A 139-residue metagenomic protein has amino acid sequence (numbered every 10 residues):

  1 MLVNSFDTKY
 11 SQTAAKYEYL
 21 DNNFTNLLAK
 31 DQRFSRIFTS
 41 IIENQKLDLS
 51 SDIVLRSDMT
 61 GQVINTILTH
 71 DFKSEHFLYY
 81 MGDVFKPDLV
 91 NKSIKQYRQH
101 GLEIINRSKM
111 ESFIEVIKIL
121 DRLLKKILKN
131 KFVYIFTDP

Functional and structural regions predicted by a protein language model:
M1-P139: TRNA-recognition modules of translation machinery and tRNA-sensing kinases, especially anticodon-binding
